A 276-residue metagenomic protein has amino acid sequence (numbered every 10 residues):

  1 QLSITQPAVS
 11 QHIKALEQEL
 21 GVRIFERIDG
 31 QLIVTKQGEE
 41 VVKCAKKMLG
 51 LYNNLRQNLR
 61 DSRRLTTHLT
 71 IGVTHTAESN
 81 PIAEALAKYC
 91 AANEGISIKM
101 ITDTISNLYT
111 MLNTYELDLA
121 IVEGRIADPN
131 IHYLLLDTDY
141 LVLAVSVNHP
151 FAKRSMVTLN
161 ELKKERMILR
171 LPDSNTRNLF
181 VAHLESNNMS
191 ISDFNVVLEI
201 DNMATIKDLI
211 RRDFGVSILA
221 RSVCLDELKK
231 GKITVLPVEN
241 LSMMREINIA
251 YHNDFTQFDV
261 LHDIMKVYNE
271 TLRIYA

Functional and structural regions predicted by a protein language model:
A15-V34: A short LG(V/I)-centered, amphipathic sequence patch enriched for acidic residue(s) preceding the LG motif
E17-L20, V41-R63, I264, Y268: Alpha-helical linker/hinge and terminal dimerization helices associated with HTH transcriptional regulators
T66-P129: Central regulatory/effector-binding core of bacterial HTH transcription factors
P81, T234-A276: A late-sequence structural motif
T104-L117, V122-E123, T176, A182-I233: Hydrophobic hinge/microswitch elements
P129-L135, D139, R154, D201-N253: Beta-alpha-beta core module
N130-L141, V145-I168, P172, D259: Flexible hinge/capping segments at coil-to-helix
M167-N188, F258, M265, Y275: Secondary-structure junction motif
